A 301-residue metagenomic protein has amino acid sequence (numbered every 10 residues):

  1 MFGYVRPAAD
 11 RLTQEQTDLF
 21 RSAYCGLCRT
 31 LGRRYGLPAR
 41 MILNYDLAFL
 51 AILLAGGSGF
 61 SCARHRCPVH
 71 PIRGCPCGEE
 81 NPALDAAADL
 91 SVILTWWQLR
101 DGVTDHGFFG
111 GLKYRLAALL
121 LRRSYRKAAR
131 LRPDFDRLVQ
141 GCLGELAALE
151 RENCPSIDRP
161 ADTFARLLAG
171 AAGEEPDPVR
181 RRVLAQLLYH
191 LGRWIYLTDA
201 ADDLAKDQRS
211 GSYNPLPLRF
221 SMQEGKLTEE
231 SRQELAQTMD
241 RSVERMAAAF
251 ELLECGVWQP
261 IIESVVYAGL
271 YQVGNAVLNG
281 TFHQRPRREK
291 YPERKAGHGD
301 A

Functional and structural regions predicted by a protein language model:
M1-Q186, R193, L197-R232, A236-D240 (+6 more regions): Acidic catalytic motifs of isoprenoid enzymes
E263-A268: A glycine-rich phosphate-binding loop feature that marks nucleotide/adenosyl-phosphate handling sites
L278-P292: Short, low-complexity, polybasic intrinsically disordered segments
K290-A301: Long, low-complexity, intrinsically disordered segments
